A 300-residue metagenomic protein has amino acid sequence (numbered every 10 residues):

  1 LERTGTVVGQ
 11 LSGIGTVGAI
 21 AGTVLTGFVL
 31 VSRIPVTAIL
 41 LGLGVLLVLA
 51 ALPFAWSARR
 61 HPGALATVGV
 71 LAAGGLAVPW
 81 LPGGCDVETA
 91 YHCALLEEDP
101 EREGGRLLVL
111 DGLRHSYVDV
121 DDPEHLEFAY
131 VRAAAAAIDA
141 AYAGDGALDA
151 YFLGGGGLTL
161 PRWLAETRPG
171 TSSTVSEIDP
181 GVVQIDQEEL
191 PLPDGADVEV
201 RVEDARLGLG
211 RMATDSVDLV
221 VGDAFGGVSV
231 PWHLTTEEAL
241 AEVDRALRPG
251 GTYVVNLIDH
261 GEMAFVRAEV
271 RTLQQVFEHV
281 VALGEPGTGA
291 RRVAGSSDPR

Functional and structural regions predicted by a protein language model:
E2-L11: Loop-to-transmembrane helix entry/capping segments in MFS-fold secondary transporters and related SLC/MFSD carriers
I14, A19-G27: Glycine/proline-centered helix-kink
A19, G44-V48: Residue-level recognition of pore/gate-forming positions within transmembrane alpha-helices of multi-pass
T26, A51-A55: Structural signal for membrane-spanning alpha-helices in multi-pass inner-membrane proteins, emphasizing helix cores
L30-V45: A membrane-interface helix-boundary motif in multi-pass transporters
F54-G112: Basic, ligand-binding patches in group-transfer machinery, especially extracytoplasmic/periplasmic segments
H125, R132-V254, G261-A264, V276: The AdoMet/dcAdoMet-binding core of the Class I SAM-like
A264, V270-R300: Class I S-adenosyl-L-methionine
